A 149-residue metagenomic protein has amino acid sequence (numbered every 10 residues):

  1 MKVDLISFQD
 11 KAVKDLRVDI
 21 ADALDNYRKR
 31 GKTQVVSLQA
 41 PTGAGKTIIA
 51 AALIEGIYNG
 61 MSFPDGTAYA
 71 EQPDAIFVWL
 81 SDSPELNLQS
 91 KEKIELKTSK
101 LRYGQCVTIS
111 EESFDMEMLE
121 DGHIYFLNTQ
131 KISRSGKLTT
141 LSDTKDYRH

Functional and structural regions predicted by a protein language model:
M1-H149: RecA-like P-loop NTPase motor core of helicase/translocase proteins
